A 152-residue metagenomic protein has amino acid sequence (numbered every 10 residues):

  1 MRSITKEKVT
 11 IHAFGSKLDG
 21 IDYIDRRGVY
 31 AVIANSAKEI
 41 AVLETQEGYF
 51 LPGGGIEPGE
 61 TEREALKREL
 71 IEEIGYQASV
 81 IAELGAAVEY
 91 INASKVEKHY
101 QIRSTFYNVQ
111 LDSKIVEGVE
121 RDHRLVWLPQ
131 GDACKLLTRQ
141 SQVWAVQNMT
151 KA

Functional and structural regions predicted by a protein language model:
M1-Y30: Acidic, metal-coordinating catalytic segment for phosphate/diphosphate chemistry, firing primarily on the Nudix
G20, G55-I56: Short, surface-exposed loop/turn motifs that are enriched in glycine and acidic residues and include a nearby proline
N35-S36: Residue-level detector of Asp-centered blade-edge/turn motifs that repeat once per structural unit in beta-propeller
T45-E47: C-terminal lobe/hinge of AMP-binding adenylation domains
L51-G53: Thr-Gly-centered strand-to-loop micro-motif
I56-S79, L84-W144: Unchanged
A145-M149: A small-molecule sensor/coupling module
